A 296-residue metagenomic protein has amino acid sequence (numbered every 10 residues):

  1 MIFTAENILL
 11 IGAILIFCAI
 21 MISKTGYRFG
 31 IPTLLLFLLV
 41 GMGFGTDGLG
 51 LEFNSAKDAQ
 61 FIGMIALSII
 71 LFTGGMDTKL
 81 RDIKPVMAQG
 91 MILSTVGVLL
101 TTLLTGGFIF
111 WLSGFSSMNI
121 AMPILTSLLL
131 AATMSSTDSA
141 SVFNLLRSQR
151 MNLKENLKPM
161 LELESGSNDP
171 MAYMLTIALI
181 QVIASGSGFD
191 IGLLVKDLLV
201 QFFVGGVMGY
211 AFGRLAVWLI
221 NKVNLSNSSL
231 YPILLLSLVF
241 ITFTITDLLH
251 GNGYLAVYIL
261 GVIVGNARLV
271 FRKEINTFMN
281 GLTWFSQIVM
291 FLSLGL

Functional and structural regions predicted by a protein language model:
M1-L296: Transmembrane helical cores of multi-pass secondary ion antiporters/exchangers
